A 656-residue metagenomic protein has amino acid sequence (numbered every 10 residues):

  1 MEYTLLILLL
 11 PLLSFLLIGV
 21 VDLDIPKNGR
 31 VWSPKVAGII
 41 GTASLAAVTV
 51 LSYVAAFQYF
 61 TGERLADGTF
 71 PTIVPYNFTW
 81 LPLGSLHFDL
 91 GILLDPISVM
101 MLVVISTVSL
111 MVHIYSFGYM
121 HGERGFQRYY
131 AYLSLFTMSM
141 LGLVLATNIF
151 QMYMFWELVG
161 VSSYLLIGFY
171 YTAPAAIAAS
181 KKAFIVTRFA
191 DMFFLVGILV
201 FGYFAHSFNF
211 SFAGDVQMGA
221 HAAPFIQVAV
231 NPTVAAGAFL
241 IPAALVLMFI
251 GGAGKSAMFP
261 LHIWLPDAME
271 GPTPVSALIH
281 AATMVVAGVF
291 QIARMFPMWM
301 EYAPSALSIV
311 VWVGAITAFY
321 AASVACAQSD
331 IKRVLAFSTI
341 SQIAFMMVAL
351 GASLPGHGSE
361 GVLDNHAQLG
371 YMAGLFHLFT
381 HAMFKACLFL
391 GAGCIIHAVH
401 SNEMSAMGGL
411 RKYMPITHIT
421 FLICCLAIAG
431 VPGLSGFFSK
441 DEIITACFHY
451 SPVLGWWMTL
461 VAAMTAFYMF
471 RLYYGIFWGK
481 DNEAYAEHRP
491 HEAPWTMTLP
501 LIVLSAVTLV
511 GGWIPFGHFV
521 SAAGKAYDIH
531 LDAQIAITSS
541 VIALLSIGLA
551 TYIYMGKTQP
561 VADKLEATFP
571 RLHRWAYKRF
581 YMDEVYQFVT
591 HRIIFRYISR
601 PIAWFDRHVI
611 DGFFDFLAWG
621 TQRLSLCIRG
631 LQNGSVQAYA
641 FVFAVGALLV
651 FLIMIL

Functional and structural regions predicted by a protein language model:
M1-L9, W32-A43, L86-V104, G142-F155 (+7 more regions): Membrane-entry segments of alpha-helical transmembrane domains in multi-pass membrane proteins
E2-L5, V21-A131, S207-A236, P242 (+4 more regions): Transmembrane helix-loop-helix hairpins at membrane boundaries of multipass inner-membrane proteins
L8-P26, A253, A257, A318: N-terminal signal-anchor/start-transfer transmembrane helix
T42-T61, A190-Y203, C424-I428, P500-P515 (+2 more regions): Hydrophobic alpha-helical membrane-insertion segments
T49-Y53, K385-L388, A463-L472, A543-D563: Hydrophobic alpha-helical membrane-embedded segments
L83-P96, G517-I535, M555-L656: Aromatic-capped, Gly/Pro-kinked transmembrane alpha-helices
M111-M152, V161-T496, S505-V507, W513: Hydrophobic transmembrane alpha-helices and their helix-loop junctions in integral membrane proteins
P490-L549: Hard-cation-handling environments
